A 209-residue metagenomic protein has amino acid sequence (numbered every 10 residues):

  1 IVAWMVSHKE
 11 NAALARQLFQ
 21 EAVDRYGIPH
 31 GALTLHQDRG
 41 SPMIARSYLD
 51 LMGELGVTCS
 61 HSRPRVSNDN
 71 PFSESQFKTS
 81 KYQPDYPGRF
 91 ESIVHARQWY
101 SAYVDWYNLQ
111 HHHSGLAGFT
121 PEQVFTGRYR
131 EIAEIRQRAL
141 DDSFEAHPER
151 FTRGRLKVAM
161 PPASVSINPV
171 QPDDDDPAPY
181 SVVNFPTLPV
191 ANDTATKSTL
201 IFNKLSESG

Functional and structural regions predicted by a protein language model:
I1-G209: Charged DNA-binding/catalytic regions of mobile-element recombinases
